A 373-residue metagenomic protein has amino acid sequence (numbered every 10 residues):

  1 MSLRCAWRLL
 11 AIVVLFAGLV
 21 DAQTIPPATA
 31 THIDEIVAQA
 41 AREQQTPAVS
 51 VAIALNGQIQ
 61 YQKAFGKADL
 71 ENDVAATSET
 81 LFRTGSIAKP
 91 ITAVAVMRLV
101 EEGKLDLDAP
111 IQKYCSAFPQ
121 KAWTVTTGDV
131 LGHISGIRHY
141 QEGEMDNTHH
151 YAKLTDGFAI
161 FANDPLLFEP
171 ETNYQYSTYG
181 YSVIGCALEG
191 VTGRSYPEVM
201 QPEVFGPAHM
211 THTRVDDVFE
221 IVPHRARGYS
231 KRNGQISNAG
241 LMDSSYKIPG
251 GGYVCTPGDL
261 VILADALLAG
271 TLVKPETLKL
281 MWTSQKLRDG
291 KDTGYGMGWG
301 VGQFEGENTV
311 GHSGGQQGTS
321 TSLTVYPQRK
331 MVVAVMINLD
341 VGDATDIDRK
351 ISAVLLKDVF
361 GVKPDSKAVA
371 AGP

Functional and structural regions predicted by a protein language model:
M1-C5: N-terminal secretory signal peptides that target proteins for export/translocation
R8-D21: Bacterial N-terminal signal peptides
Q23-K63, E189-P202, G206, R232-P373: Catalytic loop of the DD-peptidase/beta-lactamase superfamily, centered on the K-T-G motif and neighboring
A28, H32-I36, S86, I91-A95 (+13 more regions): Extracytoplasmic/secreted proteins, especially bacterial periplasmic and envelope-associated proteins
H32, R42-V51, E71-D129, F168-Y179 (+2 more regions): Short active-site loop at a secondary-structure junction that contains or immediately precedes the catalytic residue(s)
A48, R83-I87, L99-E142, N163 (+3 more regions): Active-site helix/loop module of the DD-peptidase/beta-lactamase fold, centered on the serine-lysine SxxK catalytic
K67-D69, P110-A117, E144-T148, M281-T283: Short linear capping/connector segments at secondary-structure termini
E79, Q141-H224, A239, Y246-V261: Catalytic-site signature segments of enzymes, centered on catalytic residues
